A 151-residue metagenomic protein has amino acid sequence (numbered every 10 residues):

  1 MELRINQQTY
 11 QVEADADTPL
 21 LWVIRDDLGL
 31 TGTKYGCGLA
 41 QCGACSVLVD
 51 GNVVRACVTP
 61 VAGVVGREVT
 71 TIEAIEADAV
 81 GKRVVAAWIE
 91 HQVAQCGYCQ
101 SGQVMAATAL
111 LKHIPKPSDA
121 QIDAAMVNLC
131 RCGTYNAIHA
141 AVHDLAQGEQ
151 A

Functional and structural regions predicted by a protein language model:
M1-A151: Signature of N-terminal electron-transfer/Fe-S-associated modules in redox systems
